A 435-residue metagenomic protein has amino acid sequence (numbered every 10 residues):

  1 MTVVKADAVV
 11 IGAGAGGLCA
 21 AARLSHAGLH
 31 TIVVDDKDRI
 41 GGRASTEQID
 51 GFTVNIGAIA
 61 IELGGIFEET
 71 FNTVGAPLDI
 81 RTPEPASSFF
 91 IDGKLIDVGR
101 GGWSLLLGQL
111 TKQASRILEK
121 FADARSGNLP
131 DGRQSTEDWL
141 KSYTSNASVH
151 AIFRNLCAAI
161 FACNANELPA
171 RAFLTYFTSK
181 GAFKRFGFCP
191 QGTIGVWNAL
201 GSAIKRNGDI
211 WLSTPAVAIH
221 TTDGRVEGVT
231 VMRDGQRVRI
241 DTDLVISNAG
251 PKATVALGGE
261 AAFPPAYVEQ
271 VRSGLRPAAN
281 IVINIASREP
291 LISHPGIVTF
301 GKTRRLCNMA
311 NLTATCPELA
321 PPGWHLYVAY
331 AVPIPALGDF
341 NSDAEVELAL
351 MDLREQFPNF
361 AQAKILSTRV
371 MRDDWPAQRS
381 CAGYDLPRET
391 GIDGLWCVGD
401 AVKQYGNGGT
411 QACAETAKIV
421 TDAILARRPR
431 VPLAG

Functional and structural regions predicted by a protein language model:
A6-V33: N-terminal Rossmann-like FAD-binding beta1-loop-alpha1 element of flavoenzymes
S25-I49: Glycine-rich FAD pyrophosphate-binding loop
S45-T53, I61-R116, G132: A conserved beta-strand/loop capping segment in the N-terminal third of enzymes that catalyze redox or closely related
T73-L78, S88-D97, S145-V149, I204-I210 (+1 more regions): Feature captures the FAD/FMN-dependent oxidoreductase FAD-binding
L105-T178, F183-G187: Rossmann-like flavin
Y176-I240: Helical element adjacent to the flavin cofactor pocket in flavoenzyme catalytic cores
V217-Y327, A336-G338: Mid-domain catalytic core of redox enzymes that form a hydrophobic substrate pocket/lid adjacent to a catalytic redox
L312, C316-G435: Conserved flavin/dinucleotide-binding core of flavoenzymes
